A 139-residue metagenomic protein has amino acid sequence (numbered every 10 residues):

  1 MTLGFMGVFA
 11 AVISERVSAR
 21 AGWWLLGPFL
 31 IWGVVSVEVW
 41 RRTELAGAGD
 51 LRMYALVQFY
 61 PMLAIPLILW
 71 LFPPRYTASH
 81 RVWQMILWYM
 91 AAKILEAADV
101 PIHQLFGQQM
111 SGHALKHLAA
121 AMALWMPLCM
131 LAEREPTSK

Functional and structural regions predicted by a protein language model:
M1-Q109, K116-K139: Multi-pass alpha-helical transmembrane bundles in non-GPCR membrane proteins that perform intramembrane catalysis
